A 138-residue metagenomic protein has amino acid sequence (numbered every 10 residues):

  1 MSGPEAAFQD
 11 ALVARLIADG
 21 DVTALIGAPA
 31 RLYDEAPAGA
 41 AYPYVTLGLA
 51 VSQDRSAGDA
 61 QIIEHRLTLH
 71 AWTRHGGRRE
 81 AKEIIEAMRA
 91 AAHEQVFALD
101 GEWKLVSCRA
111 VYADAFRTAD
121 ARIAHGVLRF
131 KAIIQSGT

Functional and structural regions predicted by a protein language model:
M1-A57, Q95, L99-G101: Small/polar-rich, solvent-exposed N-terminal microdomains that initiate assembly or binding
V22, A90-T138: Acidic-leaning, charged glycine-interspersed low-complexity segments
A28, A41-P43, I63-L67, V106 (+1 more regions): A generic structural signal for short beta-strands and their flanking turns/coil linkers
A41, T46, S56, E83-R89 (+1 more regions): A structural signal for the main folded, soluble domain(s) of proteins
G58-A60, D120: Short glycine-biased active-site loop of nucleotidyltransferases that positions the nucleotide triphosphate and helps
Q61-H75, A124-Q135: Oligomerization/assembly interface segments of phage tail-like spikes and tubes
T73-E94: Mid-chain, well-packed structural core segment of small domains
